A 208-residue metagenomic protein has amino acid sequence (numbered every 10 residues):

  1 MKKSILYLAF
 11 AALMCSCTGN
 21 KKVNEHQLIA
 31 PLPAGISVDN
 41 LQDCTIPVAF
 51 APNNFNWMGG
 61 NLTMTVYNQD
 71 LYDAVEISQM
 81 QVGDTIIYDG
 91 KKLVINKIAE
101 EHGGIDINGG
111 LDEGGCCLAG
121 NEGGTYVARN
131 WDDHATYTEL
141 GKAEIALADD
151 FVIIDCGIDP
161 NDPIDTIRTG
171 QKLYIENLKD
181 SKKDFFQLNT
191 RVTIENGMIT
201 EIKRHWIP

Functional and structural regions predicted by a protein language model:
M1-S4: Positively charged n-region of N-terminal signal peptides that target proteins for export
L6-F10: Sec-dependent N-terminal signal peptides
C15-S16: C-terminal motif of bacterial Sec signal peptides marking the signal peptidase cleavage site
G19: Short, conserved catalytic or interaction motifs in soluble domains
V23-P208: Solvent-exposed hydroxyl-ligand-binding patches built from regularly spaced Ser/Thr and small hydrophobics
